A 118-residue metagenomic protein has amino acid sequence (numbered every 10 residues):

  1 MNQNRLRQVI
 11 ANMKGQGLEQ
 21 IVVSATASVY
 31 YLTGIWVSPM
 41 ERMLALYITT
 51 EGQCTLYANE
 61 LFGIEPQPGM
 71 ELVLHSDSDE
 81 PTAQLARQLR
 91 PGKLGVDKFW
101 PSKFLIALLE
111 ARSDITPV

Functional and structural regions predicted by a protein language model:
M1-V118: A composition/biophysics-driven feature that prefers long, compositionally simple stretches
